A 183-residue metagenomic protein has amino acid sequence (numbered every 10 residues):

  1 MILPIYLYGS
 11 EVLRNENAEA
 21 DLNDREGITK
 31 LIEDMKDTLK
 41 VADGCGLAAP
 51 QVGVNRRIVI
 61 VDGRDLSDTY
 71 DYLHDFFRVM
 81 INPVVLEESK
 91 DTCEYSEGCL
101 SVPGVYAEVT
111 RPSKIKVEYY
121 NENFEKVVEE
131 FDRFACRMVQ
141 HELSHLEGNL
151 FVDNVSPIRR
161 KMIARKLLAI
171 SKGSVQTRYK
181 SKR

Functional and structural regions predicted by a protein language model:
M1-R183: Positively charged
